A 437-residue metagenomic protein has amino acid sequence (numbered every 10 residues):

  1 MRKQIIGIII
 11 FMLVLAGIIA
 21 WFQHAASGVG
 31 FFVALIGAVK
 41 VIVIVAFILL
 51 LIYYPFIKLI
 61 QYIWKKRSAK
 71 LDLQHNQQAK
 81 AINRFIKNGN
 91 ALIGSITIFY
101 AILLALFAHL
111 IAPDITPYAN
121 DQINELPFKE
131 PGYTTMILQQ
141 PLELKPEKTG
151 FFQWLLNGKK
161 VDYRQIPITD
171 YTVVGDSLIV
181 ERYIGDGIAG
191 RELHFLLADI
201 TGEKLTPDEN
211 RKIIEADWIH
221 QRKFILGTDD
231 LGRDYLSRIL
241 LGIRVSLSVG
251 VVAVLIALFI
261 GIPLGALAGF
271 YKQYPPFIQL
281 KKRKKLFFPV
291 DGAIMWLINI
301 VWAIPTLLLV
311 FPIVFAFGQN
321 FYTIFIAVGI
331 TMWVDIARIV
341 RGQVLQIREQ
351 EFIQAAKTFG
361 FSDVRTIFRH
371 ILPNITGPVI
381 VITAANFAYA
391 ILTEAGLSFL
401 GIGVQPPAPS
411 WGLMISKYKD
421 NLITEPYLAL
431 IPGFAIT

Functional and structural regions predicted by a protein language model:
M1-L258, I262, P289, Y418-A435: Gly/Trp-centered helix-boundary motif
T228-T437: Alpha-helical transmembrane segments of integral membrane proteins, especially multi-pass inner/plasma-membrane
